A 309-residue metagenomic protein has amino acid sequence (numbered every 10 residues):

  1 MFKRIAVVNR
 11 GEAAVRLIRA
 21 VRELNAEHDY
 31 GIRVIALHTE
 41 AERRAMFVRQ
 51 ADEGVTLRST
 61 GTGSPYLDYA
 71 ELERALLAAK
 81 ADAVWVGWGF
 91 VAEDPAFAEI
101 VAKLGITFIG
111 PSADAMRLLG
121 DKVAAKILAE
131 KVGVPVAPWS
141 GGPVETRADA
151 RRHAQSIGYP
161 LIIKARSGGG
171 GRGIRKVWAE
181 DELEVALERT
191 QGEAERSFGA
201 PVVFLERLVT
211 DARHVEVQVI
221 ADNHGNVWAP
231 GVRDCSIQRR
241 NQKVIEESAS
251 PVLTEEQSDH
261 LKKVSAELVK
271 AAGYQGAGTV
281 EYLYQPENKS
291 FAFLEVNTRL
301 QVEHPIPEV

Functional and structural regions predicted by a protein language model:
M1-E308: N-terminal beta-alpha lobe that positions the nucleotide/phosphoryl donor in ATP/NTP-coupled carboxylate activation
